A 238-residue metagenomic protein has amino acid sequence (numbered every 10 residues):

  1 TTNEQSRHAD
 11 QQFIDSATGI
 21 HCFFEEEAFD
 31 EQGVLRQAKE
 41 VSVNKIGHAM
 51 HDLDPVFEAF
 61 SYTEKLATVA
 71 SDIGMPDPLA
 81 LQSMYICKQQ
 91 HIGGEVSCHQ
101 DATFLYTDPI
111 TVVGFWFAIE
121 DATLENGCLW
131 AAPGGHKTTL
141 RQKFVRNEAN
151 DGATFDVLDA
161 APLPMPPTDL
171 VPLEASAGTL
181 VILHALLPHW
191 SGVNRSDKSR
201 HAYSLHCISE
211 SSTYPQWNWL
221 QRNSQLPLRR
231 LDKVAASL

Functional and structural regions predicted by a protein language model:
T1-V96, L228, V234: Non-heme Fe(II)-dependent double-stranded beta-helix
T63, A70, G74, H99 (+4 more regions): Short, conserved beta-strand element in jelly-roll/cupin
L79-Q82, G114, W130-A131, I182: A structural signal for short, well-ordered beta-strand segments and their strand-loop junctions that often border
M84, Q89, Q100, F117-D121 (+1 more regions): Short, structured patches in soluble enzyme cores that scaffold and shape functional sites
G94-Q100, D108-P109, E125-A131, L140-F144 (+1 more regions): A short secondary-structure junction signal
Q100-T103, W116-A118, P167-D169, L187-W190: Glycine-rich, charged/polar anion/phosphate-binding loops that engage phosphate groups from diverse ligands
A122-P188: Double-stranded beta-helix
K137-N147, A177-I182, L186-L238: Non-heme Fe(II)/2-oxoglutarate
